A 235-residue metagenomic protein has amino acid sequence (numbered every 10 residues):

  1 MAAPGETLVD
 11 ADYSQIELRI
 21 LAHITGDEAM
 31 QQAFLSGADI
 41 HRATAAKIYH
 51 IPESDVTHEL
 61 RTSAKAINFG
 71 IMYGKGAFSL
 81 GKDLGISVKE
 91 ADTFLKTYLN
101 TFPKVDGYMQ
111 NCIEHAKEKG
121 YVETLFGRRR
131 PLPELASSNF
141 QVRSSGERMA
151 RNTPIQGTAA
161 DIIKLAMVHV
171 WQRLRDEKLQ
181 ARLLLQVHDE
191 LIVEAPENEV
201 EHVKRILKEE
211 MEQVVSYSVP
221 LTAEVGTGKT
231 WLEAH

Functional and structural regions predicted by a protein language model:
M1-H235: Conserved catalytic core of nucleotide polymerization and phosphodiester-bond processing enzymes
